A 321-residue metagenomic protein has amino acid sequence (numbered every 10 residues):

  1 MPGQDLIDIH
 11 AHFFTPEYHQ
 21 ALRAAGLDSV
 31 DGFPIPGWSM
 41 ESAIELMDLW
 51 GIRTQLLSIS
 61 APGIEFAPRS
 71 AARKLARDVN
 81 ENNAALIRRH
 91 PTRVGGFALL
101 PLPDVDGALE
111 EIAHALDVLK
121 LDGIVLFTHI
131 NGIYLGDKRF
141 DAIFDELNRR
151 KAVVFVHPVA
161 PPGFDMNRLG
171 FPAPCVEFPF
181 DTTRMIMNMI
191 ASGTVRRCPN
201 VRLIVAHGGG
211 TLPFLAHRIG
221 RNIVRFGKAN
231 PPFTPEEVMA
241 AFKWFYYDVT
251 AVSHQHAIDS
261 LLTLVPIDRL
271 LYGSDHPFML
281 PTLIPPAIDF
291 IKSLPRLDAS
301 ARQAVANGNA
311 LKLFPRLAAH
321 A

Functional and structural regions predicted by a protein language model:
M1-I9, F14-T54, E81-R89, E110-H114 (+5 more regions): Mid-to-C-terminal alpha-helical segments outside catalytic/metal-binding sites
I7-A11, Q55-L57, G95-A98, I124-L126 (+4 more regions): Hydrophobic faces of well-ordered beta-strands that scaffold small-molecule active sites in alpha/beta enzyme cores
A11-F13, L102, P158-P162, H276-M279: Short glycine-enriched loops at secondary-structure junctions
A25-D31, T128-H129, M239, K243-Y246: Short, basic, glycine/proline-bearing loop/turn elements
F33-W38, I64-E65, L102-A108, N131-K138 (+3 more regions): Acidic-and-aromatic substrate-binding clefts and catalytic sites of carbohydrate-active enzymes
S58-S192, H320: Active-site gating/metal-coordination segments in enzymes
F164, F171-I190, R202-A321: H/E-rich (His + Asp/Glu) clusters that bind or coordinate divalent metals
